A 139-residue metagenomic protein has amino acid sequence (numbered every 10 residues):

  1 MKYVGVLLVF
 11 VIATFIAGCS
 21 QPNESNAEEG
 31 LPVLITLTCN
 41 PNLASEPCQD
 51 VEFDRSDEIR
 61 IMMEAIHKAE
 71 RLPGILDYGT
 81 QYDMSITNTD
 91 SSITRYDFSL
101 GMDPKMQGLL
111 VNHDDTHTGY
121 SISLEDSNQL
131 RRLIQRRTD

Functional and structural regions predicted by a protein language model:
M1-A17: Sec-dependent bacterial lipoprotein signal peptides
C19-D139: Function-determining sites in protein domains
